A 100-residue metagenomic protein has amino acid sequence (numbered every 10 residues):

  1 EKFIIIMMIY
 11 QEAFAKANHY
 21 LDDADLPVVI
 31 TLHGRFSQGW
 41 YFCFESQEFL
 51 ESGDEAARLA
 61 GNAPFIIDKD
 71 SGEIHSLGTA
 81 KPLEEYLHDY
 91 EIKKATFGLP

Functional and structural regions predicted by a protein language model:
I6-V28, G98: Short, non-transmembrane alpha-helical segments in secretory-pathway proteins
A15, H19, E85-I92: Charged/polar, solvent-exposed surface patches and flexible loops
V28-I67: Exposed beta-strand-loop-beta-strand "reactive/processing" segments of non-cytosolic proteins
E55-A57, A80-K81, D89-I92: Surface-exposed beta-strand edges and their flanking turn/coil or helix-capping segments
P64-H88: A short, surface-exposed interaction/processing loop segment used at functional sites
Y90-P100: Short, solvent-exposed cationic patches
